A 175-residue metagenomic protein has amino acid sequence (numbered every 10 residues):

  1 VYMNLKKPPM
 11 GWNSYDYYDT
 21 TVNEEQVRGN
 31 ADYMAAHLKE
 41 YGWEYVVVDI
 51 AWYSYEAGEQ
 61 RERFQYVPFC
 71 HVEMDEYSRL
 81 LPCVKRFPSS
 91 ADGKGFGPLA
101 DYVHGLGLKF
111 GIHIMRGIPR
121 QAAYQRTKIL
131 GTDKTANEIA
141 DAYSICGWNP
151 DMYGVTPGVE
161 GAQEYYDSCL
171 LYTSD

Functional and structural regions predicted by a protein language model:
V1-T21: N-terminal module-boundary/linker segments of secreted carbohydrate-active enzymes
M3-L5, A36, D141: Intrinsically disordered, low-complexity regions enriched in Ser/Pro/Gly/Gln/His and often acidic
W12-Y15, W52, C146-P150: Tryptophan-centered motif/residue detector
Y18-T132, E160-G161: Aromatic- and glycine-enriched glycan-recognition loops and surfaces that form the carbohydrate-binding subsites
N30, Y124-P157: Glycan-binding loop/region signatures in secreted carbohydrate-active enzymes
V159-S168: A Trp-anchored, charged/polar loop motif used as the substrate-binding/catalytic surface of acyl/ester-handling
Y172-D175: Conserved small/polar residues in nucleotide/adenosyl-binding loops
